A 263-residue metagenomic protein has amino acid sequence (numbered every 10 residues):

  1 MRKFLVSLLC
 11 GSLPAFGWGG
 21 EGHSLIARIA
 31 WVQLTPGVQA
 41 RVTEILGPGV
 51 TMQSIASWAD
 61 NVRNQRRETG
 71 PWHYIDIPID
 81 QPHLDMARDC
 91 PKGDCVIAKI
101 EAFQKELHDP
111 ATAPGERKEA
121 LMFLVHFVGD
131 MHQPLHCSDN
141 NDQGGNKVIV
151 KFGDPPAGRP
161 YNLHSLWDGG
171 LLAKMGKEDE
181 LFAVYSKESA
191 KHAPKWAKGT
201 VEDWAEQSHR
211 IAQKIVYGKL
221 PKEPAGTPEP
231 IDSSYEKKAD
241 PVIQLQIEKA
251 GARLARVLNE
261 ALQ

Functional and structural regions predicted by a protein language model:
M1-L8: Sec-dependent signal peptide recognition, specifically the positively charged N-region followed immediately by
L9-C10, E260: Enrichment for repetitive, rod-forming helical segments
S12-P14: N-terminal signal peptide c-region/cleavage motif recognized by signal peptidases
F16-F127, P134, D139-Q263: N-terminal, motif-rich segments that launch catalysis or mediate targeting to/interaction with membranes, typified by
